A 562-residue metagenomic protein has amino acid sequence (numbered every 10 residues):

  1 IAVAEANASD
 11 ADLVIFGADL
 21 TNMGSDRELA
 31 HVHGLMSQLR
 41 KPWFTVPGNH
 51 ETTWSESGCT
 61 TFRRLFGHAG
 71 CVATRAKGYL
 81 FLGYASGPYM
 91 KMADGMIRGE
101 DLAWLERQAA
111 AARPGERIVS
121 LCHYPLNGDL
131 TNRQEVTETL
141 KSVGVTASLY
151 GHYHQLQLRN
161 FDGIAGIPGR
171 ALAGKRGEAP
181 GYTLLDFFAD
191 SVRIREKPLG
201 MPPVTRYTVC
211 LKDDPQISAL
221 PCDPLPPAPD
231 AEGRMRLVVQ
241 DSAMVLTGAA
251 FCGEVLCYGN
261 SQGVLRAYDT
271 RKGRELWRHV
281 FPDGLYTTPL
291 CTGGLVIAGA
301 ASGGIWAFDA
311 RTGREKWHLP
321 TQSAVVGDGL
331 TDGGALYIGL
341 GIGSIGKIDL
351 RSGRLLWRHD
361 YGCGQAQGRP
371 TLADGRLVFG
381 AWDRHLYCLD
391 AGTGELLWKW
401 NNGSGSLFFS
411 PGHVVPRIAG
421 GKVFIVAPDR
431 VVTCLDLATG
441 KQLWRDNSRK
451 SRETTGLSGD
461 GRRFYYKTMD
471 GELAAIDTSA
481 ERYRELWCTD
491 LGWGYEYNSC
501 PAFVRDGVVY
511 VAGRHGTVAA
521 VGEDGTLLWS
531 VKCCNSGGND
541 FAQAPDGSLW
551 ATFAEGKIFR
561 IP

Functional and structural regions predicted by a protein language model:
I1-A30: N-terminal active-site segment of His-dependent metallophosphoesterases
D26-R117, E135-A147, Q157-G169, K175-F188 (+1 more regions): Extended active-site neighborhood of metal-dependent phosphoesterases/phosphodiesterases
D186-A250, R271: A short C-terminal boundary segment appended to hydrolase-like catalytic domains
P229-A250, W277-T292, W317-D332, G341 (+6 more regions): Extracytoplasmic beta-rich repeat domains
N260-S261, A300-A301, L340-G341, A381-W382 (+4 more regions): Structural signature of WD-repeat beta-propellers
D269-G273, D309-G313, D349-G353, D390-T393 (+4 more regions): Short loop/turn segments that connect beta-strands within beta-propeller blades
